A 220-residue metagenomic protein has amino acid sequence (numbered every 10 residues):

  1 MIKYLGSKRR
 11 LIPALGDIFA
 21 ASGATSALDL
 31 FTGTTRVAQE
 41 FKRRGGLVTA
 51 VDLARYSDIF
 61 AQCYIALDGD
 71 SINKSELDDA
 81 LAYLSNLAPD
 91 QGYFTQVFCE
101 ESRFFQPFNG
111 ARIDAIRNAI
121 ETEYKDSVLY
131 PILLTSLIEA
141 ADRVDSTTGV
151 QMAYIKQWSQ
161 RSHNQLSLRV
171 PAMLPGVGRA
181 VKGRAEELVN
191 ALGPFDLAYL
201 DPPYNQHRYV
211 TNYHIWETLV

Functional and structural regions predicted by a protein language model:
M1-T32, R36-R44, D58-F60, L67: S-adenosyl-L-methionine
K8-G16, G110, H163, K182: Short, well-ordered alpha-helical scaffold segments within catalytic/effector domains
L15, A27-F41, A50-R55, P194-N212: Conserved proline-anchored active-site loop of SAM-dependent methyltransferases that bridges a beta-strand
S22-T25, V128, G193: Structured loop/turn residues at beta-strand edges in well-structured enzyme cores
L47, L53-M173, Q206-V220: Class I S-adenosyl-L-methionine-dependent methyltransferase module
N73-K74, V177-R184: Conserved SAM-binding strand-loop segment of SAM-dependent methyltransferases
E187-G193: Short conserved loop adjoining the S-adenosyl-L-methionine
